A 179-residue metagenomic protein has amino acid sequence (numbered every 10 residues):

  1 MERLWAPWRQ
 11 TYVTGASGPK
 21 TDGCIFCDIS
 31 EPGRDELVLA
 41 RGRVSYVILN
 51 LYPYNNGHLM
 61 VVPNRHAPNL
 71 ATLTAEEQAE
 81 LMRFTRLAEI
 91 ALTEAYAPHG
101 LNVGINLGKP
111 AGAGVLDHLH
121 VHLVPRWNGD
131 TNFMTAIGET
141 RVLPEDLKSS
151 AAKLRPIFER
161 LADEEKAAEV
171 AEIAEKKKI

Functional and structural regions predicted by a protein language model:
M1-K166, K176-I179: HIT superfamily nucleotide-processing domains
